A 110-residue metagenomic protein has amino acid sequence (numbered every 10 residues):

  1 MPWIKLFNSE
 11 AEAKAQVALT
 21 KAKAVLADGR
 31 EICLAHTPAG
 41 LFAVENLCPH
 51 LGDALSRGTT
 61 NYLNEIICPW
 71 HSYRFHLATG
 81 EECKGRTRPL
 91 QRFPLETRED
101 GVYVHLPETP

Functional and structural regions predicted by a protein language model:
M1-L63, F93-P110: N-terminal pre-ligand scaffold of iron-sulfur
P2, W70, G85: Short, flexible active-site loop motifs that bind/organize anionic cofactors or intermediates
C48, C68-H71: Short cysteine clusters
L55, A78-E81: A short, acidic/glycine-rich surface segment
T59-E65, C83-T87: Short linker/helix segments within small regulatory modules
G80-E96: Low-complexity, intrinsically disordered Gly/Pro/Thr-rich segments
